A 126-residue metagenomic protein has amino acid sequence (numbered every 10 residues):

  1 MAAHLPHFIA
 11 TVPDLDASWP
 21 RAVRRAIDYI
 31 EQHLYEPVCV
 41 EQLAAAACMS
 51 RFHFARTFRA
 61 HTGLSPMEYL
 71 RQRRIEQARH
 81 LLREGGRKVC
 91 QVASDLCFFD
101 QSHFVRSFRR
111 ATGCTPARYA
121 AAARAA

Functional and structural regions predicted by a protein language model:
A2-P13, R25, Y29-E31, P37-R73 (+1 more regions): Basic/polar phosphate-binding segments, predominantly the helix-turn-helix DNA-binding elements of transcriptional
A22-H33, Q77, L81-G85: Solvent-exposed, amphipathic alpha-helical segments
M49, G85-R87: A short, glycine-centered helix-capping/turn motif at helix boundaries that positions DNA-contacting or catalytic
L70-R79, R118-A126: Short, basic, alpha-helical segments at the C-terminal edge of helix-turn-helix-like DNA-binding modules
R87-K88, H103: Residue-level recognition of oxygen-bearing side chains
